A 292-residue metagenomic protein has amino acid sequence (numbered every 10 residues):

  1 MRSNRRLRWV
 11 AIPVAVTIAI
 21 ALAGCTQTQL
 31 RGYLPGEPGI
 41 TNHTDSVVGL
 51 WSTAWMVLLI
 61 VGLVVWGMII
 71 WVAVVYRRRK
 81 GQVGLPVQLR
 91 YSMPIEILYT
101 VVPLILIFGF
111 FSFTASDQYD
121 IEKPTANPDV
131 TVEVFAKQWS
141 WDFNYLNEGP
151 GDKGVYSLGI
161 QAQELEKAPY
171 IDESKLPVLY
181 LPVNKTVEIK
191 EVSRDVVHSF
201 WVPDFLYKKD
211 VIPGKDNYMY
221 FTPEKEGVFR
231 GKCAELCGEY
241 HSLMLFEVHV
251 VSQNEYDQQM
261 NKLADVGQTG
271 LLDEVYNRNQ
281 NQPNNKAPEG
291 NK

Functional and structural regions predicted by a protein language model:
M1-Q27: N-terminal secretory/membrane targeting signals
R2-V10, H43-V64, L98-V101: Membrane-entry segments of alpha-helical transmembrane domains in multi-pass membrane proteins
I20, M68-W71, F113: Transmembrane alpha-helix boundary/anchor motif
T26-T53, V74-K292: Non-transmembrane, membrane-proximal soluble domains of secreted or membrane proteins
G62-Y76: Alpha-helical transmembrane segments
